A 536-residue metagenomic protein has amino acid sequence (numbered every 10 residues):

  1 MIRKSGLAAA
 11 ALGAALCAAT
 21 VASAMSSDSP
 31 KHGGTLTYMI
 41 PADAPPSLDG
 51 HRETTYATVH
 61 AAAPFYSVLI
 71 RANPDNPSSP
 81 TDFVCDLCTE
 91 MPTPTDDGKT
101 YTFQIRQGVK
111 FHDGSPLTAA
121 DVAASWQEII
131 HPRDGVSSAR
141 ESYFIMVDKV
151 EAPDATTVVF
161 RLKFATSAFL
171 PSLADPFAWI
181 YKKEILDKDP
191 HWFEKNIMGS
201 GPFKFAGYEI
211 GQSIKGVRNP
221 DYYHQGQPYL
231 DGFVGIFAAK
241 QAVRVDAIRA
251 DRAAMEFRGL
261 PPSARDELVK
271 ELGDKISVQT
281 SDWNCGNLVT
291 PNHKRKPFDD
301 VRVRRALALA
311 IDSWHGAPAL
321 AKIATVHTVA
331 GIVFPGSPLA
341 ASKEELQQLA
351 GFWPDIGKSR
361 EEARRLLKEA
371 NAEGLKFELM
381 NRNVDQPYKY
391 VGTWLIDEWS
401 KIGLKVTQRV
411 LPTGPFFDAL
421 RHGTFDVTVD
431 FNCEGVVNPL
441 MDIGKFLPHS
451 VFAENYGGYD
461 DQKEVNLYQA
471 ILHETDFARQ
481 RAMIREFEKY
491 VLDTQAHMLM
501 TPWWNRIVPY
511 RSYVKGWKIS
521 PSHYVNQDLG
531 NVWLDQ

Functional and structural regions predicted by a protein language model:
K31, Q104, L117, S138-I185: Surface-exposed binding/hinge segments that line and control ligand-binding clefts or catalytic entry sites
K31, T55-Y56, H60-P64, E209 (+6 more regions): Detector for C-terminal structural segments
T37, T118-S125, A155-R161, G201-P202 (+7 more regions): Alpha-helical secondary-structure segments
M39-D96, Q127, N196-G199: N-terminal lobe/hinge region of extracytoplasmic solute-binding protein
A42-A62, P80, V84-L87, S115 (+5 more regions): A structural "hinge/loop" feature
I70-S78, A174-P228, G232, R360-E361 (+1 more regions): Gly/Pro-rich hinge or "lid" segments in bacterial periplasmic/extracellular proteins
E90-G135, V159, R244-A247, P297-D300 (+1 more regions): Aromatic- and charge-enriched surface segment that lines or borders ligand/interaction sites
K149-E151, A206-V217, V234-R295, P318-A319 (+1 more regions): Extracellular/periplasmic solute-recognition and catalytic clefts
